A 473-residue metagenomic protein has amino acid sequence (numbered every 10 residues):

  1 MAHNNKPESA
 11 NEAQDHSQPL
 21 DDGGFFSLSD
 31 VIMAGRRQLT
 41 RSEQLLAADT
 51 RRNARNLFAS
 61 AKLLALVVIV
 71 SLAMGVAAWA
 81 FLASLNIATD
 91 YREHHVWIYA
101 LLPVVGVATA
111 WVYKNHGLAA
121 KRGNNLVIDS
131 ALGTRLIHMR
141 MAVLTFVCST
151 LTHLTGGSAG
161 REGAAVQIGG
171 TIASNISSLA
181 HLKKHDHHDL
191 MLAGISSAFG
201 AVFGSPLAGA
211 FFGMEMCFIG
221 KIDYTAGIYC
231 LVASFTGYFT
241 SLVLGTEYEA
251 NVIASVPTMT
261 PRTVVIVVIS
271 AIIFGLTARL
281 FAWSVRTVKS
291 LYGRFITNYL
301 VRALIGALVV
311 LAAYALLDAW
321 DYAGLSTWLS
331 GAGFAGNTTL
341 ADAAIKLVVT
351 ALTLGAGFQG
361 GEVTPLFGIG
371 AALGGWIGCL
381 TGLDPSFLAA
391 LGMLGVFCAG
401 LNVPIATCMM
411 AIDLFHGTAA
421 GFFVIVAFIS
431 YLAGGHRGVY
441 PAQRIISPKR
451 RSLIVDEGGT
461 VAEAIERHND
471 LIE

Functional and structural regions predicted by a protein language model:
M1-E473: Alpha-helical transmembrane segments and immediately membrane-proximal extracytoplasmic
